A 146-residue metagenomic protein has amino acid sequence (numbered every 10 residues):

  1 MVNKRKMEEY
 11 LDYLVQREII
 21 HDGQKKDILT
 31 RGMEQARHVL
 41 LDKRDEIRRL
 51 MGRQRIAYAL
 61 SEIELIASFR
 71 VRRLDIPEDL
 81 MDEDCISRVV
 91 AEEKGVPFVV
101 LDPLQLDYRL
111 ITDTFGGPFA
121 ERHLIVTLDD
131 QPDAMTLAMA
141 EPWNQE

Functional and structural regions predicted by a protein language model:
M1-Q145: Non-catalytic accessory regions
